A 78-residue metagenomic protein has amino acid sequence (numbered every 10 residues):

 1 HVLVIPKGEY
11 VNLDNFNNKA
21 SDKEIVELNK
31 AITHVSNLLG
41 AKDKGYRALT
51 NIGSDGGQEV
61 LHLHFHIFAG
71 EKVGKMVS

Functional and structural regions predicted by a protein language model:
H1-S78: HIT superfamily nucleotide-processing domains
